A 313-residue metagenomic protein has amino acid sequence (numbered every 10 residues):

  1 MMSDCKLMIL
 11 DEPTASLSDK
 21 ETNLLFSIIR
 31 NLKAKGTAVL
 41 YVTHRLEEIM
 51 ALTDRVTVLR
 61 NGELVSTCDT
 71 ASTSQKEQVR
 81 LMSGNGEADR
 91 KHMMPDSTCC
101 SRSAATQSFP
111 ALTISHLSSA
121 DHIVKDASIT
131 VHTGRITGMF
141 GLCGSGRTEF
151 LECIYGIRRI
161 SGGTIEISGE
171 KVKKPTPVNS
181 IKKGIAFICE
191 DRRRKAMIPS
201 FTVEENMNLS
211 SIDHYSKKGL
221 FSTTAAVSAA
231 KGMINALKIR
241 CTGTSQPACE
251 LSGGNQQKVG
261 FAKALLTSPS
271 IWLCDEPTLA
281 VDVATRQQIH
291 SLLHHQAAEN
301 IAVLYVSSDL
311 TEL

Functional and structural regions predicted by a protein language model:
M1-E312: Glycine-rich phosphate-binding loops of nucleotide-dependent enzymes
